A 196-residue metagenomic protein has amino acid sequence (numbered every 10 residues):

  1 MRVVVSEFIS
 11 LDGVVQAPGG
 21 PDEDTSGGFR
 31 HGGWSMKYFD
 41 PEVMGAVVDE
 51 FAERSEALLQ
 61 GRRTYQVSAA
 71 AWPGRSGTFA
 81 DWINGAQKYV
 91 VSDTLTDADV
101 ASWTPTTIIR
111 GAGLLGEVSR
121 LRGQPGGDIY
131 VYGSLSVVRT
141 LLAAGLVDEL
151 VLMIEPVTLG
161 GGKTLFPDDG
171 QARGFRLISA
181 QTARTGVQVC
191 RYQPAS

Functional and structural regions predicted by a protein language model:
M1-L146, P156-S196: Portal/gating segments that form or line small-molecule/metal binding sites
E149: Periplasmic plug
